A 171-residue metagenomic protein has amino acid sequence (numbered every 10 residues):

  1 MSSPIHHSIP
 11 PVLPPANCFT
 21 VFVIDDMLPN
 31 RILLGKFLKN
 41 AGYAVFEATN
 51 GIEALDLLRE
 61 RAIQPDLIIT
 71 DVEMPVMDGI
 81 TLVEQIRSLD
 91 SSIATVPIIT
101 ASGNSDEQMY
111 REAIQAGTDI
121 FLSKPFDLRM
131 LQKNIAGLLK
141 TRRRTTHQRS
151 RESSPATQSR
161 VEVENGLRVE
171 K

Functional and structural regions predicted by a protein language model:
R31, P75-D78, D106: The feature encodes the CheY-like receiver
I32-N40: Charged docking surfaces used in two-component/phosphorelay signaling
E47-L67: Acidic, metal-coordinating helix/loop segments flanking the phosphotransfer/catalytic sites of two-component signaling
N50-E53, D78-Q85: Acidic catalytic/metal-coordinating carboxylates
I68, V72-V76: The short loop immediately C-terminal to the conserved phospho-acceptor aspartate in CheY-like receiver
T81, A94, N104-L122, K133: Alpha4 helix (beta4-alpha4-beta5 surface) of REC/receiver domains from two-component response regulators
I99-A101: Hydrophobic/aromatic residues positioned on beta-strands within the core alpha/beta folds
F126-I135, H147: C-terminal output helix
